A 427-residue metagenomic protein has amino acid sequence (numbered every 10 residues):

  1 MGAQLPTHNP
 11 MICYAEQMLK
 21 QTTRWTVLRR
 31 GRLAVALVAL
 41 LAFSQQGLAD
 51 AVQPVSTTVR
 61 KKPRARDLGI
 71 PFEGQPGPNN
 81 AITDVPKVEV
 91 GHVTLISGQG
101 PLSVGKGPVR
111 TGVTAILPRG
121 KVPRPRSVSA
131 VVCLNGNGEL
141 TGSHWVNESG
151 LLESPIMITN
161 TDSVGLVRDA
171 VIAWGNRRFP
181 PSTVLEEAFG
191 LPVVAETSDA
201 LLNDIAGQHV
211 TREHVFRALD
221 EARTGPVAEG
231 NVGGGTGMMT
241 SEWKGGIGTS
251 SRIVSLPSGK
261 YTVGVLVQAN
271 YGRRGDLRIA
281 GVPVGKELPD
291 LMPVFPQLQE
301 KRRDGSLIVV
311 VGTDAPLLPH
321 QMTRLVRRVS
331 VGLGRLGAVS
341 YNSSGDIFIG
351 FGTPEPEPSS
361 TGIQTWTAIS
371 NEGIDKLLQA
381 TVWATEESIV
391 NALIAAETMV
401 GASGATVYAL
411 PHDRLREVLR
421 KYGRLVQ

Functional and structural regions predicted by a protein language model:
M1-L28: N-terminal secretory signal peptides that target proteins for export/translocation
M11, A42, G401-G404: Intrinsically disordered, low-complexity segments
L28-G31, S44, A195, T385-E386: Residue-level micro-sites within transmembrane alpha helices that shape and flank functional polar/acidic positions
A34-S44: Bacterial N-terminal signal peptides
D50-Q427: Alpha/propeptide regions of enzymes that mature by internal proteolysis
